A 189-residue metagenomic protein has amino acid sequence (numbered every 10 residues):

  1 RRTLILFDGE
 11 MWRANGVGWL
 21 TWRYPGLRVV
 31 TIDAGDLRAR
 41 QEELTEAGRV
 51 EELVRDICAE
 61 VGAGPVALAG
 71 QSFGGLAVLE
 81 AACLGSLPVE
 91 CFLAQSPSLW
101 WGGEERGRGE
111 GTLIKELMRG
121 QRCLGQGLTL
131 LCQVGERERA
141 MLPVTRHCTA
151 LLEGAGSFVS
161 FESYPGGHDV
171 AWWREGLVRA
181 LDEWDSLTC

Functional and structural regions predicted by a protein language model:
R1-C189: Non-catalytic cap/lid and distal C-terminal segments of serine-dependent acyl enzymes
